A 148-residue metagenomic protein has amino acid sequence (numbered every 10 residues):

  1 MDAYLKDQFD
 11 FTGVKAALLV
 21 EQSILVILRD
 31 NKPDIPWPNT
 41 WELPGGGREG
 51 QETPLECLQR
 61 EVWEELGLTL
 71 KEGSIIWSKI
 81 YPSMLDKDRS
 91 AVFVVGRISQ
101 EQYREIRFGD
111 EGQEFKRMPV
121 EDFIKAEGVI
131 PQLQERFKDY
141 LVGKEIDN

Functional and structural regions predicted by a protein language model:
M1-K15: Acidic, metal-coordinating catalytic segment for phosphate/diphosphate chemistry, firing primarily on the Nudix
Q8, A16-A17, K32-P33, S83-M84 (+1 more regions): Short secondary-structure boundary/capping segments
F11, L19, P38-L43, K87-A91: Short connector loops at helix/strand junctions that flank enzyme active sites, especially segments positioning acidic
Q22, K79-R104, K116-D122, R136-K144: Active-site-adjacent beta-strand/loop module that shapes the phosphate/pyrophosphate-binding cleft
S23-E64: Conserved Nudix-box catalytic region and its N-terminal flanking loop in Nudix hydrolases and closely related
D34, P38, F108-N148: Nudix hydrolase/Nudix homology domain
T69-K79: A short coil-to-beta-strand element that immediately follows conserved catalytic motifs
